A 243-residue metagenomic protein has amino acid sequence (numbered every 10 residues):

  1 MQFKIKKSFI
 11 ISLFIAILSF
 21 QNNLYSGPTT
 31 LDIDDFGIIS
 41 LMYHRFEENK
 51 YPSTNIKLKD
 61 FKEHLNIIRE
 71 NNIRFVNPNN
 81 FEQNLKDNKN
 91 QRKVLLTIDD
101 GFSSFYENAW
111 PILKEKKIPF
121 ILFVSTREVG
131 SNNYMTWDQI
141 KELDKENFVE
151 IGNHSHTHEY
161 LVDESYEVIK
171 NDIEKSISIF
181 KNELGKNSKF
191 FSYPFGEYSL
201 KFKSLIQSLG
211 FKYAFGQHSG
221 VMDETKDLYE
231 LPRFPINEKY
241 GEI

Functional and structural regions predicted by a protein language model:
Q2-I10: Bacterial N-terminal signal peptides that target proteins for export
I11-S19: Bacterial N-terminal signal peptides
F20-V94, Y240-E242: N-terminal pre-catalytic segment of deacetylase/amide-hydrolase enzymes
F36, L41-P52, L85, Q91-V94 (+2 more regions): Metal-dependent polysaccharide deacetylase catalytic core of the NodB/CE4 family, i.e., the active-site-bearing domain
D99-D100: Noncatalytic alpha-helical scaffolds and linker/capping helices
F123, A214-G216: Short beta-strand and adjacent tight-turn residues that come in two discontinuous sequence segments and form the edges
F195, Q217-S219: Short secondary-structure boundary segments
